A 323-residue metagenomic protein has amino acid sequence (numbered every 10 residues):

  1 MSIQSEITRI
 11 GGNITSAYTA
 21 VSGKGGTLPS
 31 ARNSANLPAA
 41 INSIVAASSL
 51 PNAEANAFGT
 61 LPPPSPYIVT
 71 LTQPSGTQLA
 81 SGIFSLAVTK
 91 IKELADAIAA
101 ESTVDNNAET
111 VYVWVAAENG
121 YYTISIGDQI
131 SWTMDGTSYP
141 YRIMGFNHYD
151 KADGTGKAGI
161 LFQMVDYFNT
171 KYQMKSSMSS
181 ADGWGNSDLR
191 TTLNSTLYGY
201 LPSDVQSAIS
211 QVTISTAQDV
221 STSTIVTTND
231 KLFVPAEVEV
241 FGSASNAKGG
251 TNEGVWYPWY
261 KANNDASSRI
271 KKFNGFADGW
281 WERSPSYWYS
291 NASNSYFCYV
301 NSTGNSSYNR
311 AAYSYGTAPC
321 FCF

Functional and structural regions predicted by a protein language model:
M1-I91, A100-N106, G120-Y121, T137-S138: Surface-exposed receptor/substrate recognition regions of extracellular proteins
I83-F323: Collagenous Gly-X-Y triple-helix signature in extracellular proteins
